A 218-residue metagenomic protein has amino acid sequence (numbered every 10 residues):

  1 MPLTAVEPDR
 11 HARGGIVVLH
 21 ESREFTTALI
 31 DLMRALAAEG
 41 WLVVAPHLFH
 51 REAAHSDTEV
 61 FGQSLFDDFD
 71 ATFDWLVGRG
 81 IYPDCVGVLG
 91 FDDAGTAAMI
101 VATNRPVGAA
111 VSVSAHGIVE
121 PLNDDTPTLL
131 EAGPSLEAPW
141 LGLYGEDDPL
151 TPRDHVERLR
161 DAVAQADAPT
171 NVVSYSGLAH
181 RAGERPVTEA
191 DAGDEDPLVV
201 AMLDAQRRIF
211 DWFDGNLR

Functional and structural regions predicted by a protein language model:
M1-I81, A182-E195: Serine-hydrolase catalytic machinery in alpha/beta-hydrolase-like enzymes
E21, L141-L150: Conserved strand-to-loop "acid loop" that flanks and positions the catalytic carboxylate
E52-H55, G117-N123, L150, A182-G183: A short beta-to-alpha transition loop/helix N-cap that caps and shapes the active-site region
A71-R79, D84-S135: Primarily recognizes the serine-hydrolase "nucleophile elbow" in alpha/beta-hydrolase and SGNH/GDSL folds
P134-W140, A166-P169: Short, proline-enriched alpha-helix->beta-strand connector loops that line the catalytic pocket of alpha/beta-hydrolase
L136, G142-Y144, Y175: Short beta-strand/loop motif that positions the catalytic acidic residue of the alpha/beta-hydrolase fold
P149-R158: Conserved alpha/beta-hydrolase "acid-adjacent" motif
P169-R218: C-terminal catalytic histidine-bearing segment of alpha/beta-hydrolase fold enzymes
